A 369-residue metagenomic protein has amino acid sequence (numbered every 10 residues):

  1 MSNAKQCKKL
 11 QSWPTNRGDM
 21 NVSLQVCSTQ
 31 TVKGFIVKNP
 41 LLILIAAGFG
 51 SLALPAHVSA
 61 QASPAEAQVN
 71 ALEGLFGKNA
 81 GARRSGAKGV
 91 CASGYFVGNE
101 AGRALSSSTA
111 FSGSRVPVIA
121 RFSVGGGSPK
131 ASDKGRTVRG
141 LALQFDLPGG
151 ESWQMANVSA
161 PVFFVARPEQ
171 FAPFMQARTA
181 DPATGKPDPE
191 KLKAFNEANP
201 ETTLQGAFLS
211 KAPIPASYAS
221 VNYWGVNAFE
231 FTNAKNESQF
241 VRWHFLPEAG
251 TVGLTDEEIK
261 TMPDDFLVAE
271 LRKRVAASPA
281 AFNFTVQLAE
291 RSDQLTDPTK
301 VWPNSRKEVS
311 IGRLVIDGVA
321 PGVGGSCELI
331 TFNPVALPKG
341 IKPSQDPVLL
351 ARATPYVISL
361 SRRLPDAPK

Functional and structural regions predicted by a protein language model:
N16-D19: Intrinsic-disorder-associated, low-complexity terminal segments enriched in Asp/Asn/His/Tyr and depleted of Lys/Arg
K38-H57: Gram-negative bacterial Sec-dependent N-terminal signal peptides
V58-K369: Active-site-adjacent core segments of small-molecule enzymes
